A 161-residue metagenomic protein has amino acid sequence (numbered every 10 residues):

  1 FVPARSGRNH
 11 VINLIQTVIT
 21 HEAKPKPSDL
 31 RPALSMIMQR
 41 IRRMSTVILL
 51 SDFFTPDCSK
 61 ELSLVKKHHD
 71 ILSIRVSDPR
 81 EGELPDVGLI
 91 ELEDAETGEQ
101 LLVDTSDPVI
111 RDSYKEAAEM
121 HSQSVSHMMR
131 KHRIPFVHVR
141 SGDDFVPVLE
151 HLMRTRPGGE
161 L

Functional and structural regions predicted by a protein language model:
F1-V2, A23: Conserved nucleotide-cofactor-binding alpha/beta core module
A4-R8: Glycine-centered helix-coil hinge/cap
N9-S45, T55-C58, S77-D78: Von Willebrand factor
M36-R43, D57-L161: Von Willebrand factor type A / integrin I
L49-L50: Generic enzyme active-site microenvironment
